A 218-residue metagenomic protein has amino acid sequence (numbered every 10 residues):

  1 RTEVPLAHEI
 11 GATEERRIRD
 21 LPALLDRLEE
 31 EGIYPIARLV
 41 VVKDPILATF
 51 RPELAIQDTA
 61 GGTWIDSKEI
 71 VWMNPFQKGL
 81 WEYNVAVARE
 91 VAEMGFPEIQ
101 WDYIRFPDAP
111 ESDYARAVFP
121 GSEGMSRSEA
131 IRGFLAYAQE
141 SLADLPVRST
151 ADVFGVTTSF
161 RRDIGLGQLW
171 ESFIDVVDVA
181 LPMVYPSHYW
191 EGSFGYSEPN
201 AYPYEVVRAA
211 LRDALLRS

Functional and structural regions predicted by a protein language model:
R1, E90-Q100, D175-V179: Catalytic domains of carbohydrate-active enzymes, especially glycoside hydrolases
R1-I18, Y114: Aromatic-lined carbohydrate-binding/catalytic grooves of carbohydrate-active enzymes
L21-D26, V42-E93: Active-site-adjacent "subsite" loops/lids of carbohydrate-active enzymes
E29-P35, G95-P97, A143-V147, V176-D178: Short, well-ordered coil/turn segments that N-cap beta-strands
P35, N84, V91, D102 (+2 more regions): Conserved, mostly hydrophobic/aromatic
V41-K43, Y103-P107, V153-T157, P186: Active-site-proximal loop/turn and secondary-structure-junction residues that shape catalytic pockets, frequently
P45, F50-E53, P97-S126: Active-site-proximal loop/short-helix segments that contain or immediately flank catalytic acid/base residue(s)
G121-V153, T157-S218: Glycoside hydrolase catalytic-domain groove-lining segments
